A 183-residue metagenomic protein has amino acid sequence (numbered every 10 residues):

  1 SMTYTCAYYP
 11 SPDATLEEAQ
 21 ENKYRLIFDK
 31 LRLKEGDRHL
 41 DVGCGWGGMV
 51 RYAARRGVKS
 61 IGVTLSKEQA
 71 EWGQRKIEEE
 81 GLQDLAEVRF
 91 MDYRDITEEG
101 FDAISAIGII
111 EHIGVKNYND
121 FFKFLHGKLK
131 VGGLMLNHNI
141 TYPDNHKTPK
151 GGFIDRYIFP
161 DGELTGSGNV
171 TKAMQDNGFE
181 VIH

Functional and structural regions predicted by a protein language model:
S1-K30, K34: Conserved Class I S-adenosyl-L-methionine-dependent methyltransferase catalytic core
E35-G43: Conserved class I S-adenosyl-L-methionine
G47-G57: Conserved SAM-binding loop of SAM-dependent methyltransferases across substrates and taxa, primarily the Class I
G81-Y93: Conserved SAM-binding strand-loop segment of SAM-dependent methyltransferases
R94-I104: A short acidic, Gly/Pro-enriched loop at the edge of an enzyme's catalytic core that lines a small-molecule cofactor
N119-V131: A short glycine-rich, Lys/Arg-flanked "PGG" loop and its adjoining helix->strand segment in the class I
G132-I140: Conserved beta-strand signature within the Rossmann-like core of class I S-adenosyl-L-methionine
T141-H183: Substrate-binding/catalytic lobe of Class I Rossmann-like enzymes that use SAM or dcSAM, i.e., the mid-to-C-terminal
